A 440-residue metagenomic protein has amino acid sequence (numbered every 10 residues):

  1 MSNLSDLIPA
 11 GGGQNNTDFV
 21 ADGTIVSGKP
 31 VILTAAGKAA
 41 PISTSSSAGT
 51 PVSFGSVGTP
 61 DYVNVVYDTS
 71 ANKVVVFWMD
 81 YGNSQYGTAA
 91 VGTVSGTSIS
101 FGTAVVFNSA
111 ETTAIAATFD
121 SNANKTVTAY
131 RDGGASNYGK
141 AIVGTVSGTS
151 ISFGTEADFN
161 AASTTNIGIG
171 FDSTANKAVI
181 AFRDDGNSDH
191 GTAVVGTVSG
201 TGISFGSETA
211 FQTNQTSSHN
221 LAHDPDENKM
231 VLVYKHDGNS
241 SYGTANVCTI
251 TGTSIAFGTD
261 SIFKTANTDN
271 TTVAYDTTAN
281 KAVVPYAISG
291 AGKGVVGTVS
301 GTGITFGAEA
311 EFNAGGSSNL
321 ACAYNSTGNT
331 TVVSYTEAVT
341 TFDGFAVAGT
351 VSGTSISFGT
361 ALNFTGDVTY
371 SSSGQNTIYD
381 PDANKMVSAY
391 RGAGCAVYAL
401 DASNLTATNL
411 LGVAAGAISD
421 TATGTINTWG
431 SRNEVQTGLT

Functional and structural regions predicted by a protein language model:
M1-V74, W78-G82, T88-S95, T113-T126 (+21 more regions): Extracellular receptor-binding modules and their adjoining Ser/Thr/Gly/Asp/Asn-rich linkers
F101-G102, F153-G154, F205-G206, F257-G258 (+2 more regions): Blade-edge beta-strand/turn elements of extracellular beta-propeller and related beta-sheet repeat scaffolds
V105-V106, E156-A157, E208-A210, D260-I262 (+2 more regions): Terminal edge beta-strands and adjacent linker/stalk segments of extracellular immunoglobulin-superfamily beta-sandwich
